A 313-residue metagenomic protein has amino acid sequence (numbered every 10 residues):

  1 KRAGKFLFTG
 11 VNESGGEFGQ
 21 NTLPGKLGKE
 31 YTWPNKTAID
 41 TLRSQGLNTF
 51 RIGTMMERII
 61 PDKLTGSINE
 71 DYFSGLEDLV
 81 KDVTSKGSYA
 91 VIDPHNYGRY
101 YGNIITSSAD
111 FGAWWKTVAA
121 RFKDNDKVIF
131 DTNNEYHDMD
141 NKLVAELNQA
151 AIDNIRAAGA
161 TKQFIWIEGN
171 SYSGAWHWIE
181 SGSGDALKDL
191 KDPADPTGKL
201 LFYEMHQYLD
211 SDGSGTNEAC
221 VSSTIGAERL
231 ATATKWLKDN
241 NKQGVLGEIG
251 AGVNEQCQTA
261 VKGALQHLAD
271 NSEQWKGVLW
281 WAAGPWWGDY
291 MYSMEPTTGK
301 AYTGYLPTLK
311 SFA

Functional and structural regions predicted by a protein language model:
K1-K5, G10-G16, R156, G277 (+2 more regions): Domain-start "cap" segments at the beginnings of catalytic or binding domains
K1-T49: N-terminal carbohydrate-binding accessory modules
F6-F8, L47-T49, G87-Y89, K127 (+3 more regions): Structural motif
E13-G15, I52-M56, I92-N96, T132-N134 (+4 more regions): A cross-domain feature marking catalytic cores of carbohydrate-active enzymes and several ubiquitous metabolic/repair
G15-G19, M56-I60, G98, Y136 (+4 more regions): Feature marks short, surface-exposed loop/turn motifs that line or immediately flank catalytic pockets and channel
G19-L27, M56-F73, N96-D110, N217-E218 (+1 more regions): Surface-exposed, active-site-proximal loop segments in enzymatic domains
L27, Y31, S108, A113-K116 (+5 more regions): Extracellular glycoside hydrolase catalytic/binding regions
P34-G98, D110-F111, Q149-A160, Q258-N271 (+1 more regions): Aromatic-lined substrate-binding rim segments of carbohydrate-active enzymes
